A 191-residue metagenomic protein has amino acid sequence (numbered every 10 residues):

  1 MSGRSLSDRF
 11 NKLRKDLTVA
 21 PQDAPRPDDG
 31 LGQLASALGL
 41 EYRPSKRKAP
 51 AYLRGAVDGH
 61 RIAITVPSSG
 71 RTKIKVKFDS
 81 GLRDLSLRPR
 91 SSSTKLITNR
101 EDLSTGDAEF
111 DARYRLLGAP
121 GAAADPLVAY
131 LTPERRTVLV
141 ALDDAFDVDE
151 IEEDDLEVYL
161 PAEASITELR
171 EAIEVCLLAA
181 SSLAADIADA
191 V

Functional and structural regions predicted by a protein language model:
G3-R14, P27-V191: Charged, low-complexity intrinsically disordered regions
